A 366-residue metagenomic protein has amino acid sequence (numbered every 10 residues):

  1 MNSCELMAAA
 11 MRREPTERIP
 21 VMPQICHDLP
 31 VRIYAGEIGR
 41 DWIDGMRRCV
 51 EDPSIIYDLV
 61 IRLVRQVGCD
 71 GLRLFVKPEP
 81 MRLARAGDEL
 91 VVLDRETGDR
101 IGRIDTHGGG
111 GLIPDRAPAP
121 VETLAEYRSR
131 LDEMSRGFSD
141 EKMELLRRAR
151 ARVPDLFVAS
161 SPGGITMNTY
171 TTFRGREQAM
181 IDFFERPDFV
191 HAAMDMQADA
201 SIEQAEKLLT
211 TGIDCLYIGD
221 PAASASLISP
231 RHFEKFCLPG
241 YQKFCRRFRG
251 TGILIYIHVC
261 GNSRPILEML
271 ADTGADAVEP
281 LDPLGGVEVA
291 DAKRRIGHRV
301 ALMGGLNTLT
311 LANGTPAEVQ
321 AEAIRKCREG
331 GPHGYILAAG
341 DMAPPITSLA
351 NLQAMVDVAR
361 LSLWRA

Functional and structural regions predicted by a protein language model:
M1-I38, W42-R47, I113-A366: Active-site loop segments of alpha/beta catalytic cores
M22-C26, L72-P78, R95, S161: Acidic/polar N-terminal loop/beta-strand segments that form early-domain functional surfaces
I33-Y34, I56-V60, V92, R130: Generic hydrophobic, helix-prone segments enriched in Leu/Val/Ile
R48-I56: Outer-membrane beta-barrel proteins
I55-F75, K207-T211, C215: Catalytic domains of carbohydrate-active enzymes, especially glycoside hydrolases
R62-Q66, M81-A86, R148-R152: Short, charge-rich binding segments
V76-L131, D155: A contiguous, low-structure linker/loop signature
